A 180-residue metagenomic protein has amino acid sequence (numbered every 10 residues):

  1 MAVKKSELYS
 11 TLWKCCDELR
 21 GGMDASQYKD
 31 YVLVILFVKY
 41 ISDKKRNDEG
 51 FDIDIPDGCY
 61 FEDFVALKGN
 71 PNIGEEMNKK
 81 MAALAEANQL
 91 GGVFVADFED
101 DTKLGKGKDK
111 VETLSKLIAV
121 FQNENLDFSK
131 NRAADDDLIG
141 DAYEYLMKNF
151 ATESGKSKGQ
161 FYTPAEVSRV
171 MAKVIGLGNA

Functional and structural regions predicted by a protein language model:
M1-N179: Non-catalytic, mostly N-terminal accessory regions of nucleic-acid modification and defense proteins
